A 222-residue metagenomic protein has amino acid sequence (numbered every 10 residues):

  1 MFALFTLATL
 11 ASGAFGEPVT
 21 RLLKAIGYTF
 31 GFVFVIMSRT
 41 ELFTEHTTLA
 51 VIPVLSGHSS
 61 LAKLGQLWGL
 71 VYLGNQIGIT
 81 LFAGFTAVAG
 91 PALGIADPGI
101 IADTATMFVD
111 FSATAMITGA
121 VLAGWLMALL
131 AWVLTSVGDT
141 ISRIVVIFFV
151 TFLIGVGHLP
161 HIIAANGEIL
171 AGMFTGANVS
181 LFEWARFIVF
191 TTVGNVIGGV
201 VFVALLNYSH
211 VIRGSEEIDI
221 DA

Functional and structural regions predicted by a protein language model:
M1-A222: Alpha-helical transmembrane segments and their helix-helix packing motifs
